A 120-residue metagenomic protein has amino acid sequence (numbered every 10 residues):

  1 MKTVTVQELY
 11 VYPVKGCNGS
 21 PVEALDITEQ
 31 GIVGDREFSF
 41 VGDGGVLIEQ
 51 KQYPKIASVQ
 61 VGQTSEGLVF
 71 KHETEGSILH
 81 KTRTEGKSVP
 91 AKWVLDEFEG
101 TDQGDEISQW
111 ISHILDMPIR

Functional and structural regions predicted by a protein language model:
M1-R120: Electropositive, beta-rich accessory/interaction domains or terminal extensions that provide binding surfaces
